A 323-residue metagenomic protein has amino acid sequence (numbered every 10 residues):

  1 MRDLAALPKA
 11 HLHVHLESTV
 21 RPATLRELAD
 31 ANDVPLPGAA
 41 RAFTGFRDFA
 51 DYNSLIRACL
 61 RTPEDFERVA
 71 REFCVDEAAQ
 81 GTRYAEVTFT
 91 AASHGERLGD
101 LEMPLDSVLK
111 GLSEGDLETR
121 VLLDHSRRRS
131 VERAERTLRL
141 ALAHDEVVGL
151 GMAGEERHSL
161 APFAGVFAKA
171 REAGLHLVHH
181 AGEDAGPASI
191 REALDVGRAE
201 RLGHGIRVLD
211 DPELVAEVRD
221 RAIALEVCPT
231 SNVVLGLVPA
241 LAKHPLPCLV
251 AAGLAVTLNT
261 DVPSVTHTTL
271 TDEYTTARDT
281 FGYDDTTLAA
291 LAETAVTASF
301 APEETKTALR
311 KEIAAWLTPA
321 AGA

Functional and structural regions predicted by a protein language model:
M1-L175, D184-S189, V196-G197, R201 (+2 more regions): Metal-cofactor-binding active-site regions of metalloenzymes
H180: Short HxH-centered metal-ligating active-site micro-motif
